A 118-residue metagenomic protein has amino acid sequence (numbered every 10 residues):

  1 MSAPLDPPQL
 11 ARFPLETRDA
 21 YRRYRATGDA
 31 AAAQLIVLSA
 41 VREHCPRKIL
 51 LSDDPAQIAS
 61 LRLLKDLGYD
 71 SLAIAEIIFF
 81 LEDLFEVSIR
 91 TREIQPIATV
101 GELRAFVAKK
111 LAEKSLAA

Functional and structural regions predicted by a protein language model:
S2-D54, L111-A118: Thiotemplate assembly-line natural product biosynthesis machinery
Q57-L67: N-terminal helix-turn-helix DNA-binding core of bacterial DNA-binding proteins
L61-L63, T99-E102: Short, structural beta-strand-to-alpha-helix junction motif
S71: Catalytic nucleophile serine of serine hydrolases, specifically the conserved "nucleophile elbow" pentapeptide
I74-I97: Phosphopantetheinylated carrier protein domains
I77, F106-K109: Generic alpha-helical secondary-structure signal
E93, G101-R104, L111: Amphipathic alpha-helical binding modules
